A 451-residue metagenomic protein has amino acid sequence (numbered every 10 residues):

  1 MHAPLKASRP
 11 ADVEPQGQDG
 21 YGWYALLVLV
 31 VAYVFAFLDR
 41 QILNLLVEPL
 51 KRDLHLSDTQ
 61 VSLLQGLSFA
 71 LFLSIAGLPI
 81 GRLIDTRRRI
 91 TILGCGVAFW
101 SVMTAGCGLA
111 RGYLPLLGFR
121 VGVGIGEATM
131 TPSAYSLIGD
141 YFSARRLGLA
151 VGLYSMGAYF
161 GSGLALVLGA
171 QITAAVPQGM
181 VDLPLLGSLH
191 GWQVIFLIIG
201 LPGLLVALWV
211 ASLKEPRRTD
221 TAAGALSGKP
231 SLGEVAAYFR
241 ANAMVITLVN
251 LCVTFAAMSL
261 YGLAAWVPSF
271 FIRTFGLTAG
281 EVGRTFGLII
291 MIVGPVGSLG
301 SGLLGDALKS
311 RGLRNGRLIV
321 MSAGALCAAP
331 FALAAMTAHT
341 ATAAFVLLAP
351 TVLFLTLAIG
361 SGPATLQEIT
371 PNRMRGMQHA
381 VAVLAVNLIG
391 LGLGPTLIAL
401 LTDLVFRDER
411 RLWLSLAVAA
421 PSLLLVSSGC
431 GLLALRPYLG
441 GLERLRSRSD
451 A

Functional and structural regions predicted by a protein language model:
L43-N44, N242-S298, T356-I359, P363 (+1 more regions): Extracytoplasmic gate region of multi-pass secondary transporters
N44-I75: Extracellular/periplasmic helix-loop-helix junction of adjacent transmembrane segments in MFS-like secondary
H55, R88, L109-P115, S143 (+1 more regions): Helix-breaking motifs and short loop linkers at transmembrane-helix boundaries and internal kinks in secondary membrane
G66-G81, L288-S301: Central cavity-lining transmembrane alpha-helices of secondary-active solute carriers, predominantly the Major
I75-Y113: Conserved MFS/SLC helix-loop-helix module at the cytosolic interface between two early adjacent transmembrane helices
T91-A105, N315-A332: Structural signature of the two symmetry-related core transmembrane helices
Y154, A158-A211: Helix-loop-helix hairpin linking two adjacent transmembrane segments in secondary transporters
A211-E234, L442-R448: Flexible cytoplasmic inter-helical loops of multi-pass small-molecule transporters
